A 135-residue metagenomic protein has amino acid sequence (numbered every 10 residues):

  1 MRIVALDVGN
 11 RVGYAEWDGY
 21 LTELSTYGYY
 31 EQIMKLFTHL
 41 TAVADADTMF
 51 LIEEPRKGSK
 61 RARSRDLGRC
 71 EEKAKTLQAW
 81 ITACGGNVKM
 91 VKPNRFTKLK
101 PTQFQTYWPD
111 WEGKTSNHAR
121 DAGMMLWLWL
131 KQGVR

Functional and structural regions predicted by a protein language model:
M1-R135: Phosphate- and other anionic-substrate recognition elements at nucleic-acid/protein interfaces
